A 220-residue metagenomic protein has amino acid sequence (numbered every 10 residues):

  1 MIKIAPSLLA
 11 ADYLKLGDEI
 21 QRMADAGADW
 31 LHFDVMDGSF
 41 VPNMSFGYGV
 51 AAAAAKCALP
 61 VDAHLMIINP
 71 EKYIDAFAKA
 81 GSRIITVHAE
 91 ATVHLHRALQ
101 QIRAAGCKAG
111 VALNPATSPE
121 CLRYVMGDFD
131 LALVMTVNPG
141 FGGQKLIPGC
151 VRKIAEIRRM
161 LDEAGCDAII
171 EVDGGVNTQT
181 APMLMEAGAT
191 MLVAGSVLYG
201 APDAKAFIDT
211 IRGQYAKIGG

Functional and structural regions predicted by a protein language model:
M1-T86, E90-H94, Q101, K108-A109 (+6 more regions): Conserved N-terminal beta1-alpha1 strand-loop-helix module at the mouth
V41, G142-Q144: A generic structural signal for short coil/turn motifs at secondary-structure boundaries
C57, A105, A164-C166: Helix C-cap/helix->beta junction micro-motif
A89-T92, N114-A116, V137-F141, S196-G200: Short, acidic/turn-prone active-site loops that include or flank metal/cofactor- and phosphate-binding residues
L99-Q101, T117: Predominantly soluble domains enriched in secretory-pathway, periplasmic, or organellar proteins
A116-S118, N177: Short acidic loop-to-helix transition motifs that present clustered carboxylates
L131, V137-N138, K145-M191, V197: Active-site/ligand-binding-proximal alpha/beta "capping" segment
